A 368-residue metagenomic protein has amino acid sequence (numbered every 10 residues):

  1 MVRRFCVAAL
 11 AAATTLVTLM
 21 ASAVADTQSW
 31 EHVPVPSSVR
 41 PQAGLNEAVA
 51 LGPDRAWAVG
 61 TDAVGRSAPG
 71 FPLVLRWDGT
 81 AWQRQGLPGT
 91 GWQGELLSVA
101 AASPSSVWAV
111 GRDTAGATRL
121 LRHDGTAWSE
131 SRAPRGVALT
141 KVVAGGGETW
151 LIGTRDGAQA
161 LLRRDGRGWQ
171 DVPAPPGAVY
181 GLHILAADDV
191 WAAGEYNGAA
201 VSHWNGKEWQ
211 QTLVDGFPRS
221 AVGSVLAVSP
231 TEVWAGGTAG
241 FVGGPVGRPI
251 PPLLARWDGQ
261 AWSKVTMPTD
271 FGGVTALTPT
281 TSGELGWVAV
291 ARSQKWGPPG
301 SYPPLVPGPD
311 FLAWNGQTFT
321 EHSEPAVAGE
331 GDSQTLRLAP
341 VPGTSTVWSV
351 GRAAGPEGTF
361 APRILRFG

Functional and structural regions predicted by a protein language model:
M1-A25: Secretory targeting and sorting signals
A25-G368: Residue-level hotspots at or immediately adjacent to binding/recognition sites across diverse folds
